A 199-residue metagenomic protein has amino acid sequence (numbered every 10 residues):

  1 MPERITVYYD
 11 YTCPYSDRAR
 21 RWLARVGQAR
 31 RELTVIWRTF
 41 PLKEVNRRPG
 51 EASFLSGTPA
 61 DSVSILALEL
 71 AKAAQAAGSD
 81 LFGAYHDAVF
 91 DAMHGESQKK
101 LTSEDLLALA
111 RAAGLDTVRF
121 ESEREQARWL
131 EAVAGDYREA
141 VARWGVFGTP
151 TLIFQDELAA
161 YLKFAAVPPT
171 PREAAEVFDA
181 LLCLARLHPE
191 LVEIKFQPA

Functional and structural regions predicted by a protein language model:
M1-L23: Local sequence-structure signature of Cys/Sec-based thiol-disulfide redox active-site neighborhoods
Y8-Y9, L55-S56, F90-M93, S122 (+1 more regions): A short, structure-level motif marking secondary-structure boundaries and short turns
D17-S103, A180-L184, H188, V192-F196: Structural alpha/beta surface segment adjacent to cysteine/selenocysteine redox centers across thiol/disulfide enzymes
W22-Q28, S103-A199: C-terminal cap of thioredoxin/glutaredoxin-like
